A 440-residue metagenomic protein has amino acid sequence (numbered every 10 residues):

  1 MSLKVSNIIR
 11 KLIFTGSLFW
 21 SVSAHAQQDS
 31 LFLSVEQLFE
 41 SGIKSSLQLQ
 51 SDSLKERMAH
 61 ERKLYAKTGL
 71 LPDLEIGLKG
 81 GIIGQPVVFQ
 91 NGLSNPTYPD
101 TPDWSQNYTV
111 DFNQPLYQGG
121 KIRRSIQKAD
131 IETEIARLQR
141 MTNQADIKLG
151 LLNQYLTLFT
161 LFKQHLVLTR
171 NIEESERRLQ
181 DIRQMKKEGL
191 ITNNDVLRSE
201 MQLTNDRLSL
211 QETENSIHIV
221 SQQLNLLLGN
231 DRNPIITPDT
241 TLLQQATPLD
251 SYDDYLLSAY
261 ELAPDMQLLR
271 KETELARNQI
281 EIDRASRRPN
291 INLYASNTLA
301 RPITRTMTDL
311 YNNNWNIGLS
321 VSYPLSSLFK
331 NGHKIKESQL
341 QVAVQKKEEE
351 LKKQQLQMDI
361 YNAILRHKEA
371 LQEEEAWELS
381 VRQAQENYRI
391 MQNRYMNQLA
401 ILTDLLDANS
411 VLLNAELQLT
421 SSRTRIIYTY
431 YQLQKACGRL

Functional and structural regions predicted by a protein language model:
M1-V35, S46, I426, C437-L440: Bacterial Sec-dependent N-terminal signal peptides
S2, L33, Q37, E61 (+3 more regions): Periplasmic alpha-helical coiled-coil/stalk elements that build and connect Gram-negative outer-membrane
A26-K79, R232-E274, P324, I364: Bacterial Sec-pathway N-terminal export signals of envelope proteins
Q27-L31, G77-Q114, T240-L249, E281 (+1 more regions): Small/polar, glycine/serine/threonine/aspartate-rich low-complexity segments that form flexible
F39, T109-D111, Y155, L256 (+2 more regions): Membrane-embedded beta-strand positions in outer-membrane beta-barrel channels/transporters
Q50-L54, K67-T68, P102, L116-Q144 (+8 more regions): Sec/SRP-type N-terminal targeting helices
T68, L208-N230, V381-R439: Short segments within alpha-helical structural elements
